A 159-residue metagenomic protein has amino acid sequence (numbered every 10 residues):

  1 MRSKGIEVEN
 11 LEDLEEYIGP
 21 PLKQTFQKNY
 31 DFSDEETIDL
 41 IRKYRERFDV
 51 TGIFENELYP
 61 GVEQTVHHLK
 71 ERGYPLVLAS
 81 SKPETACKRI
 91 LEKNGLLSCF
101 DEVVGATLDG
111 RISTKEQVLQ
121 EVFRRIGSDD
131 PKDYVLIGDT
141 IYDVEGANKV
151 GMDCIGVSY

Functional and structural regions predicted by a protein language model:
M1-E16, K28-Y30, E71: Active-site neighborhood of HAD-like aspartate-dependent phosphohydrolases
I6-D13, E35-E36, S98-E102, D130-V135: Short acidic capping loops at alpha-helix termini that bridge into adjacent secondary structure
I18-V50, P60-H68: A metal-dependent, Asp-based hydrolase signature
R42, L97-I112, D133: A short, structured active-site edge motif that brings together acidic residues
E46, V50-L78, E84-K88, E116: Short, acidic loop-to-helix structural element flanking the phosphoryl-transfer center in phosphate-processing enzymes
E63-E71, F123, V144-N148: Surface-exposed amphipathic alpha-helices with a cationic face
K115-V144: Conserved Lys-Pro-Asp/Glu-containing loop-to-beta segment of HAD-superfamily phosphomonoesterases, centered on
L136-Y159: Acidic, Mg2+-coordinating phosphoryl-transfer loop and its flanking beta/alpha structural elements, shared across
